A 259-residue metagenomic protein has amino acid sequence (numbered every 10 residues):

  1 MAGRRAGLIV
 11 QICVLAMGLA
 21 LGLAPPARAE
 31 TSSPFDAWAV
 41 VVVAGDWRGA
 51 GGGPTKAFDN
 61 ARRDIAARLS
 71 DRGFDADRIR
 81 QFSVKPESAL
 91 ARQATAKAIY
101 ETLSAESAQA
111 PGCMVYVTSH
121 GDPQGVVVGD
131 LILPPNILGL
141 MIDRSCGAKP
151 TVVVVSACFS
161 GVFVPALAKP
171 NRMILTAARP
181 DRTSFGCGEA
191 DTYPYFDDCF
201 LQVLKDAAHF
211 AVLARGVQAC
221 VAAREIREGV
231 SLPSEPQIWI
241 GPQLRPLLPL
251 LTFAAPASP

Functional and structural regions predicted by a protein language model:
M1-A6: N-terminal secretory signal peptides that target proteins for export/translocation
I9-G22: Bacterial N-terminal signal peptides
G22, P26-P111, G186-P194, I240 (+1 more regions): Boundary/activation segment at the start of structured domains
A39-A44, R78-S83, C113-T118, T151-S156 (+1 more regions): Structural recognition of the beta-strand scaffold that forms the well-ordered cores of secreted hydrolase catalytic
D46-A50, K85-A89, S119-G125, L131-I132 (+3 more regions): Solvent-exposed loop/turn segments at secondary-structure junctions within structured extracellular/periplasmic domains
P54, F58-I65, T95-T102, P134-M141 (+6 more regions): Stable alpha-helical elements in mature extracytoplasmic
A108, V117-G147: A short, glycine/acidic-enriched catalytic loop
V152-G241: Active-site-proximal C-terminal subdomain of hydrolase catalytic domains
